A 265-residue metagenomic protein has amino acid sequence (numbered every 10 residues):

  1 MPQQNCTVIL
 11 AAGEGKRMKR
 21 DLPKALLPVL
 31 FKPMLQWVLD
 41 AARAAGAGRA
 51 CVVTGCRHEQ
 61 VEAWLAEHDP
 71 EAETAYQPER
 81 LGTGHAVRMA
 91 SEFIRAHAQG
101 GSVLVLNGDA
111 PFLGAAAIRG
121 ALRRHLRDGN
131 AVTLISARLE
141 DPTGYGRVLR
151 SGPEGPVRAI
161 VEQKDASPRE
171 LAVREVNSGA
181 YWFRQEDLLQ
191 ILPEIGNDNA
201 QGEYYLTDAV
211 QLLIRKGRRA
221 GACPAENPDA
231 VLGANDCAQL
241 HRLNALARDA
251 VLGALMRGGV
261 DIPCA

Functional and structural regions predicted by a protein language model:
M1-C6, P33-A116, G120-R123: Conserved N-terminal catalytic core of the sugar/cofactor nucleotidyltransferase
M1-R20: N-terminal nucleotide-binding beta1-loop-alpha1 segment
P2, Q201-A265: Left-handed beta-helix
A11, T54, N107, S136-A137: Short beta-strand/turn micro-motifs composed of small residues that flank or help shape donor/cofactor-binding pockets
D21-V38: Short catalytic helix/loop segments, enriched in acidic residues and glycine and frequently bearing histidine
P28, F112, W182, G233-A234: Short aromatic/basic micro-patch
A47, Q99-G100, G129-V132, R218: Short, high-confidence coil segments that cap the C-terminus of an alpha-helix and link into the following beta-strand
L113-A200, T207: Conserved core of the sugar-phosphate nucleotidyltransferase
